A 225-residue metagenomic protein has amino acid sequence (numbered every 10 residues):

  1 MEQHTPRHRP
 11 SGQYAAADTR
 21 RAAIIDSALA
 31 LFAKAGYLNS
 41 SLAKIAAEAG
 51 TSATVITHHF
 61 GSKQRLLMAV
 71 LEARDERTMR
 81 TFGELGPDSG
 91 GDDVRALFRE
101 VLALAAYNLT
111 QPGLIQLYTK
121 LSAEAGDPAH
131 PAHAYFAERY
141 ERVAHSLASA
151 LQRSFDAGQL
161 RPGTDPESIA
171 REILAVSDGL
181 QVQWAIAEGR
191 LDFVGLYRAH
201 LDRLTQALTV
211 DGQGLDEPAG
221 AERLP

Functional and structural regions predicted by a protein language model:
M1-T19, G212-P225: N-terminal intrinsically disordered/low-complexity leader segments
E2, R20-A23, S27-A69: Helix-turn-helix
A69, F82-I115, P166-I173, G220 (+1 more regions): Hydrophobic alpha-helical connector segments
E72-M79: Short, basic, alpha-helical segments at the C-terminal edge of helix-turn-helix-like DNA-binding modules
M79, G83-E84, A96, P112-G113 (+2 more regions): Amphipathic alpha-helical packing segments from all-alpha helical-bundle domains
T110-P131: Amphipathic alpha-helical segments used for helix-helix packing
Q116, A129-E141, D156-L204, L208-P225: Hydrophobic/aromatic-rich alpha-helical bundle segments in the mid-to-C-terminal region
